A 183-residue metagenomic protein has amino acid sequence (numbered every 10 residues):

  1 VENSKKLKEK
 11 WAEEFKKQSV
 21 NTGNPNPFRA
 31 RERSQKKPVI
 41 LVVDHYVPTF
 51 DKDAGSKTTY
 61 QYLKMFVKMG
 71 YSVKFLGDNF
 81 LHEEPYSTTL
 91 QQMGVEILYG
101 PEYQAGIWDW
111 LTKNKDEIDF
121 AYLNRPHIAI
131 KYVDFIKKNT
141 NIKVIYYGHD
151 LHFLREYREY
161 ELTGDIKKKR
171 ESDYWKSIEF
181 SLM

Functional and structural regions predicted by a protein language model:
E2-P38: C-terminal, non-catalytic tails of nucleotide-sugar-dependent glycosyltransferases
A30-L81, P85-Q92: N-terminal subdomain of nucleotide-sugar transferases
D44-V47, L76-F80, P101-E102, L123-H127 (+1 more regions): Structural motif
E96-I107: Short acidic-hydrophobic, aromatic-tinged amphipathic segments that line or gate anion-handling sites
L111-I130, I145: Short N-terminal targeting/anchoring amphipathic segment
F135-T140, M183: Short, conserved loop/helix-junction motifs that constitute active-site signature segments in enzyme catalytic cores
N139-E156: Active-site proximal beta-strand in glycosyltransferases
K167-M183: Membrane-proximal helix-turn-helix segments that form the acceptor-binding/catalytic region of lipid-linked
